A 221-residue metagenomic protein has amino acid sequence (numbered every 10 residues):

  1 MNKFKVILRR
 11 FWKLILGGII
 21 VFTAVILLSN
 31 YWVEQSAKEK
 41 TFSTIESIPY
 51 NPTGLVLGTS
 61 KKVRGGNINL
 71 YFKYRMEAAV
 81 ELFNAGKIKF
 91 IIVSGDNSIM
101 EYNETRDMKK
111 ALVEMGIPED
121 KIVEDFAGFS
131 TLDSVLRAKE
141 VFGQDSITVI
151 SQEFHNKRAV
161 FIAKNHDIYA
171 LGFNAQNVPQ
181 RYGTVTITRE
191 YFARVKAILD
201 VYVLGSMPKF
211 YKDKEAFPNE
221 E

Functional and structural regions predicted by a protein language model:
N2-V6, G183-T186, E190: Coil-to-alpha-helix initiation sites in intrinsically disordered, low-complexity, charged segments
K3-E46: N-terminal type II signal-anchor transmembrane helix that functions as the membrane-insertion/stop-transfer segment
Y31-I187: A structural signal for short, hydrophobic/glycine-enriched beta-strand patches
I187-S206: A transmembrane-helix-recognition feature enriched in membrane-embedded lipid enzymes and envelope glyco-/phospholipid
M207-E221: Short linear elements at protein peripheries
